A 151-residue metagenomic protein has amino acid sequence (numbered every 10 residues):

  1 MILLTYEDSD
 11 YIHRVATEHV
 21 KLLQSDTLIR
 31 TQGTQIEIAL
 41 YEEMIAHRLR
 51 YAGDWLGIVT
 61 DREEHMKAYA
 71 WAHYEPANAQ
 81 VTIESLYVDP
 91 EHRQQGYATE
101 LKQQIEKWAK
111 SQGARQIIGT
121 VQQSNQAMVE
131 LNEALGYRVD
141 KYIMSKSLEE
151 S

Functional and structural regions predicted by a protein language model:
M1-V20: A short beta-loop-alpha structural element at the N-terminal edge of CoA-dependent acyl/N-acetyltransferase catalytic
L23-I45: Conserved GNAT-fold acetyl-CoA-binding loop/helix
M44-I58, A68, T82: A short helix-loop-beta-strand connector motif used in the catalytic cores of GNAT acetyltransferases and, in some
V59, A72-Y74, V88: GNAT/GCN5-related N-acetyltransferase fold signature
Y74-E84, R93, V139-K141: A conserved beta-turn-beta hairpin within the catalytic core of GNAT-like acetyltransferases that forms part
V88, Q94-K107, Q126, E130 (+1 more regions): Conserved acetyl-CoA-binding loop-helix of GNAT-fold acetyltransferases
A109-V121: Conserved GNAT acetyl-CoA-binding A-motif
I118-V129, S145-S147: Conserved beta-strand-loop-alpha-helix junction that forms the acyl-donor binding cleft
